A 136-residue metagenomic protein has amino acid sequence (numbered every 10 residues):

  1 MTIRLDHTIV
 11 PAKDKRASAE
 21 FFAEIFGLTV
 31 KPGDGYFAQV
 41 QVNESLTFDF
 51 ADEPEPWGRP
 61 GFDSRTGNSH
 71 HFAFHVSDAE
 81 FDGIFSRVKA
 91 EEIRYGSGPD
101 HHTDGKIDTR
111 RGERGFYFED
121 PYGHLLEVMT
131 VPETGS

Functional and structural regions predicted by a protein language model:
M1-R4, T29-E119, V131-S136: Vicinal oxygen chelate
H7: His-enriched metal-coordination microenvironments in redox/metal-binding proteins
A12-D14: Conserved beta-strand-loop-alpha-helix junction that forms the acyl-donor binding cleft
R16-A17, A79: Short alpha-helical
S18-A23, V88, G123: Conserved active-site tyrosine of GNAT-family acetyltransferases
